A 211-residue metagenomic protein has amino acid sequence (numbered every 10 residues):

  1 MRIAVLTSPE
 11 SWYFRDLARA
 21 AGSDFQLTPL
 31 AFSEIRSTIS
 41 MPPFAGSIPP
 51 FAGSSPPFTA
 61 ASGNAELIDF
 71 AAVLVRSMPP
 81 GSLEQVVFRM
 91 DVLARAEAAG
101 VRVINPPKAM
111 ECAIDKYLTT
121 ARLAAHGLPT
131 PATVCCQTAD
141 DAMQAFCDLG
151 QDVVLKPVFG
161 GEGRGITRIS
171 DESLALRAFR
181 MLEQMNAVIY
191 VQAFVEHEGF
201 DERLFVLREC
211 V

Functional and structural regions predicted by a protein language model:
M1-A4: Extreme N-terminal starter segment of soluble prokaryotic enzymes
L6-T7, L207: Short hydrophobic segments within beta-strands
S8-G46, P50-A132: Conserved N-proximal alpha/beta basic substrate-recognition cap immediately N-terminal to, or forming the N-lobe
K108-M110, C136-A142, V158-E162, E172-L174 (+1 more regions): Short acidic/polar capping segments at secondary-structure boundaries
T120-A124, F146-R164, N186-G199: ATP-grasp fold ATP-binding core
H126-Q151: Rossmann-like NAD(P)H-binding beta-loop-alpha module
R164-V211: Phosphate-binding site of ATP-dependent enzymes
